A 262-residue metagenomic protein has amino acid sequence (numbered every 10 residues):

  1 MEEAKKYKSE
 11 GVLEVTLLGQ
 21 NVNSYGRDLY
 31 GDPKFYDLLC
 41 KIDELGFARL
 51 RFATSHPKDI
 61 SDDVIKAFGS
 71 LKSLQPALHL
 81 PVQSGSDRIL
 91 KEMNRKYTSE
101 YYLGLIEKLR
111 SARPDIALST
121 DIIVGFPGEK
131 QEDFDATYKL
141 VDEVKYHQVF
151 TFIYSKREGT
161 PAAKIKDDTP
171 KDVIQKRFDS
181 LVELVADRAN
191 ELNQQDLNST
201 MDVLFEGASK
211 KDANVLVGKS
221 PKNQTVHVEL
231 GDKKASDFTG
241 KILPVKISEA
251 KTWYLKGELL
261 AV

Functional and structural regions predicted by a protein language model:
E3-A4: Mobile "lid/hinge" segments at catalytic clefts and subdomain interfaces of large enzymes
K8-Q131: Conserved SAM/AdoMet-binding glycine-rich loop
L17, F52, L80, D121 (+5 more regions): Conserved, mostly hydrophobic/aromatic
Y25-D43, M93, Y154-D187: Radical SAM enzyme [4Fe-4S]-AdoMet core and its adjacent flexible, acidic and glycine-rich loops/tails across
E129, E143-Y146: Contiguous mid-protein beta-loop-alpha structural module that forms a pocket-lining wall or clamp of enzyme active
F134-V144: A glycine- and small/hydrophobic-rich beta-loop-beta segment that serves as a flexible "lid/hinge" or phosphate-binding
Q148-Y154: Glycine-rich phosphate-binding active-site loops on the catalytic face of alpha/beta enzymes
K164-V262: Terminal RNA-binding accessory module
